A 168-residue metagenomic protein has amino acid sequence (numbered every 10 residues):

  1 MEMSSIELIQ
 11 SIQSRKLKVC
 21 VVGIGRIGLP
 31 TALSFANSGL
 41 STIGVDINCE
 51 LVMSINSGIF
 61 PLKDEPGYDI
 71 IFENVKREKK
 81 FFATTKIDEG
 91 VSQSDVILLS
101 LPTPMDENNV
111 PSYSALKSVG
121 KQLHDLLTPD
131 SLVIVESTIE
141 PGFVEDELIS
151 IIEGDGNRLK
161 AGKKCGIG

Functional and structural regions predicted by a protein language model:
M3-K18, S41, I47-D95, T103-V110 (+2 more regions): Conserved N-terminal Rossmann-fold NAD(P) cofactor-binding segment
I24-G25: Glycine-rich Rossmann-fold phosphate-binding loop(s) that bind the pyrophosphate of adenine dinucleotide cofactors
G28-L29: N-terminal Rossmann-fold NAD(P) dinucleotide-binding loop
A32, A36-N37: Gly/Ala-rich phosphate-binding loop of Rossmann-like dinucleotide-binding domains, activating on the conserved
D95-V96, L132: Structural motif
L98-L99, V135: Redox-cofactor binding/interface segments in oxidoreductases and associated redox assembly factors
P104-G168: Rossmann-like NAD(P)(H) cofactor-binding subdomain of soluble oxidoreductases
